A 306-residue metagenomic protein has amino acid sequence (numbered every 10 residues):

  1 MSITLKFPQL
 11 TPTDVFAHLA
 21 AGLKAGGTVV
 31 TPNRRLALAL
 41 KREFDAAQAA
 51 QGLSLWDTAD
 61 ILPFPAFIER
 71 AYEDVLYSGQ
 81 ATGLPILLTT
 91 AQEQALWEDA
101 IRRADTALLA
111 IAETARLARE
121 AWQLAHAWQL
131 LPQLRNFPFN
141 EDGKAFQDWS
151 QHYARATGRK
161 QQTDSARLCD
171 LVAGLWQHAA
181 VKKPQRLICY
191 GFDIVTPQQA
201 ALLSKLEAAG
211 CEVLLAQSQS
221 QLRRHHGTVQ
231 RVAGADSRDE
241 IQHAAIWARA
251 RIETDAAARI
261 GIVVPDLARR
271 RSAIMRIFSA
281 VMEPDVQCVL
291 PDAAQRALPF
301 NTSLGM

Functional and structural regions predicted by a protein language model:
S2-P63, L203-S204, S218-M306: Anion-coordinating catalytic cores for phosphoryl-, nucleotidyl-, and glycosidic chemistry
T4-L10, S165-R167, G191-F192: Short, flexible loop segments at the rims of nucleotide/cofactor-binding pockets, characterized by
D14-L19, L23, T31-A39, F44-K183 (+1 more regions): Basic/charged alpha-beta structural segments of nucleotide/phosphate-handling enzymes
E93, E212-V213, E240, A258: Generic detector of short, well-ordered, non-transmembrane alpha-helical segments enriched in hydrophobic residues
T106, R159-Q162, E212, A257 (+1 more regions): Intrinsically disordered or highly flexible coil/loop and linker segments, enriched in small and charged/polar residues
L130, L215, S303: Short helix/strand-bridging catalytic loops that position acidic/His residues to coordinate divalent metals and engage
A179-Q221: Extended, H/D-rich, highly charged conserved domains that either
